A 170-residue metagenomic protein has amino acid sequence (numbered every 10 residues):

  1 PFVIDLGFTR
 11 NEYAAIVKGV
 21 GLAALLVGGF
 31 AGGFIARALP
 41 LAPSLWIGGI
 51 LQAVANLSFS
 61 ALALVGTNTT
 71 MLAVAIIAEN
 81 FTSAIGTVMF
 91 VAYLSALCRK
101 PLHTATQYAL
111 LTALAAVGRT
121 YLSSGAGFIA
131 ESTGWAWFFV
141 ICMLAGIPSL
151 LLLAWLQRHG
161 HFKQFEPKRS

Functional and structural regions predicted by a protein language model:
P1-A15: Short amphipathic helix-loop junctions that connect adjacent transmembrane helices in Major Facilitator Superfamily/SLC
R10-N11, K100-L111: Loop-to-transmembrane helix entry/capping segments in MFS-fold secondary transporters and related SLC/MFSD carriers
V27-W46, A130-E131: Helix-to-loop junctions at the C-terminal end of transmembrane segments in multipass secondary transporters
I50-T67: C-terminal ends and interior cores of transmembrane alpha-helices in multi-pass membrane transporters/permeases
L72-N80, A84, A92: Helical-face signature of the major facilitator-like transporter fold
I85-R99: Intracellular juxtamembrane helix-capping segments at the cytosolic ends of symmetry-related transmembrane helices
G125-P148: A membrane-interface helix-boundary motif in multi-pass transporters
I141-S170: Multi-pass alpha-helical transporter architecture, strongest for 12-TM Major Facilitator/SLC carriers used
